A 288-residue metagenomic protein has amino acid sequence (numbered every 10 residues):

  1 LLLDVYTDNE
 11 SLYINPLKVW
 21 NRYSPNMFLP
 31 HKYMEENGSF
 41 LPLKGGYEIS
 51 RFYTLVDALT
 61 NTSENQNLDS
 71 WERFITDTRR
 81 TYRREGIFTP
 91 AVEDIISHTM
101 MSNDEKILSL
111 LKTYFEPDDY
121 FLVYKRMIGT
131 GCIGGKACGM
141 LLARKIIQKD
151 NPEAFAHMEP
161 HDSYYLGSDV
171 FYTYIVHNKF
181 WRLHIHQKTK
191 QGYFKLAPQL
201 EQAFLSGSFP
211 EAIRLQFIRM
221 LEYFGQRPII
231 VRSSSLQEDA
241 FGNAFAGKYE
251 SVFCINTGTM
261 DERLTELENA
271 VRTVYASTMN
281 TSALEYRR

Functional and structural regions predicted by a protein language model:
L1-R288: Nucleotide/phosphate-binding sheet-loop regions of phosphoryl- and nucleotidyl-transfer enzymes
